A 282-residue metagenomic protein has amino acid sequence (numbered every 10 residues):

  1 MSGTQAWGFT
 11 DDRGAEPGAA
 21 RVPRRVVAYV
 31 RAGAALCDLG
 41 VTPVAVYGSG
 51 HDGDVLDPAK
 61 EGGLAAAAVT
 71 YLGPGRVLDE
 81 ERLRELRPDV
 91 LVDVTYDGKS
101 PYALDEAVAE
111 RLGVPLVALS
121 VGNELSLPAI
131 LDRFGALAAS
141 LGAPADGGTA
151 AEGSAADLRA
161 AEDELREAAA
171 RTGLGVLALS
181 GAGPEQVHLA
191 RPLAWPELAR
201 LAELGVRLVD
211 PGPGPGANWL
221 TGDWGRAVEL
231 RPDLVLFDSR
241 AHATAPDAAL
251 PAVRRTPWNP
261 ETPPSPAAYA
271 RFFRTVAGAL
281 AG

Functional and structural regions predicted by a protein language model:
M1-A34, A143-S180, S239-A241, A249-L250 (+1 more regions): Bacterial Sec-exported substrate-binding components of ABC uptake systems
P17-G18, G33-L39, D52-V55, P184-L189 (+1 more regions): Short, solvent-exposed loop/turn elements at domain surfaces
R25-L86, T95-K99: A short, structured surface patch at a secondary-structure boundary
H51-V55, K99-L104, L119-A136, G173-A199: Extracytoplasmic ligand-binding site segments that recognize negatively charged/polar headgroups
Y71-D79, P213-W224: Short helix-initiation/N-cap motifs at beta->coil->alpha
D79-D97, W224-F237: Proline-aspartate-enriched helix->loop->beta-strand connector
E110-R111, P128-G135, A139, E229-G282: Structured C-terminal subdomain patch of bacterial secreted/periplasmic proteins
H188-W219: Alpha-helical, coiled-coil/dimerization segments enriched in small aliphatic residues
